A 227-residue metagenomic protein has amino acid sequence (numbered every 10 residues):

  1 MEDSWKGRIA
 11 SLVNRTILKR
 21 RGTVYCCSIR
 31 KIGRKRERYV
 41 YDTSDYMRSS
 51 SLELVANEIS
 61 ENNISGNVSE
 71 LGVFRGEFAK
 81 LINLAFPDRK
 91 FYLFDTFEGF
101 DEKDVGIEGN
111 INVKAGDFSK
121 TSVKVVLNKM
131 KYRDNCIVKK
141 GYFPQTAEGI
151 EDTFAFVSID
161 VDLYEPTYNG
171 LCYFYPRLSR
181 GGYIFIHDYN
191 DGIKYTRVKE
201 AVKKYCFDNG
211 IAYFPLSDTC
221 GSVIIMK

Functional and structural regions predicted by a protein language model:
M1-T43: Membrane-proximal basic amphipathic "stem/tether" segments
R30-D42, Y46, E53, I64-K227: S-adenosylmethionine/decaboxylated-SAM
V55-E58: A short, basic/flexible loop-to-alpha-helix module at the beginning of a structural domain
S60-N62: Short helix-capping/linker segments at secondary-structure and domain boundaries
